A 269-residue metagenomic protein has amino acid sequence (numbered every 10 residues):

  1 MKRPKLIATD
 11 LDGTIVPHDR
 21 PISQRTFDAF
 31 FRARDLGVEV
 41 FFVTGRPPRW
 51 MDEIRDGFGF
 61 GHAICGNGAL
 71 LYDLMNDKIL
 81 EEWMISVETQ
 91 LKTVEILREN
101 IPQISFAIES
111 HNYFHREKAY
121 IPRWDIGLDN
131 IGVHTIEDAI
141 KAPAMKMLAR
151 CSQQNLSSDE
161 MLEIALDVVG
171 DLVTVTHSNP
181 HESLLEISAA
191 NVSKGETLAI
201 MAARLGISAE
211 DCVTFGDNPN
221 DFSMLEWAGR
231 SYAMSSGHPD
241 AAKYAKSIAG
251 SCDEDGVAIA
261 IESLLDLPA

Functional and structural regions predicted by a protein language model:
K2-L6, I22-S23, S188-A269: Mg2+-dependent phosphoryl-transfer enzymes with acidic/Ser/Thr/Gly-rich catalytic loops
D10: Active-site residues of response regulator receiver
D19-R123: Active-site phosphate-binding/coordination module
A33, T44, N67, M147 (+3 more regions): Residue-level signal for inorganic ion chemistry
F58-G59, N67, V168-D171, W227-A228 (+1 more regions): Short, structured coil segments at secondary-structure junctions
F60-G66, L128, S231-S235, A249: Short hydrophobic/aromatic-enriched beta-strand-loop microsegments
N100-F215, P219-D221, W227: Conserved acidic, metal-coordinating active-site core of Asp-based, Mg2+-dependent phosphoryl-transfer enzymes
